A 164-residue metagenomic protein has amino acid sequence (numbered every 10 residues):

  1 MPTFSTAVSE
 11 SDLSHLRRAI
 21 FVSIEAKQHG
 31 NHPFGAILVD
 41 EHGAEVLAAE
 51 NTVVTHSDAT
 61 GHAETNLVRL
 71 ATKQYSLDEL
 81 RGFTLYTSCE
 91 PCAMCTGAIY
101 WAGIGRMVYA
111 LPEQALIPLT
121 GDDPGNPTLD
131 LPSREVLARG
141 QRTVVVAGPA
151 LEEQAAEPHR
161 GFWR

Functional and structural regions predicted by a protein language model:
M1-A26, Y100-R164: Zinc-dependent deaminase
F34-D40: Short beta-strand scaffold segments in enzyme catalytic cores
E41-H42, A63-E64, Y75, R81: Signature of N-terminal electron-transfer/Fe-S-associated modules in redox systems
V46-V53: Short beta->alpha transition motifs characteristic of CBS
L47, E64-K73: Glycine/small-residue-rich phosphate/adenosyl-binding loop
T55-T65: A short, polar/charged loop-to-alpha-helix boundary motif
L77-C89: Immediate flanking context of iron-sulfur cluster ligation sites
T87-R106: Local cysteine-cluster metal-coordination motifs and their immediate loop/turn environment, predominantly Fe-S cluster
